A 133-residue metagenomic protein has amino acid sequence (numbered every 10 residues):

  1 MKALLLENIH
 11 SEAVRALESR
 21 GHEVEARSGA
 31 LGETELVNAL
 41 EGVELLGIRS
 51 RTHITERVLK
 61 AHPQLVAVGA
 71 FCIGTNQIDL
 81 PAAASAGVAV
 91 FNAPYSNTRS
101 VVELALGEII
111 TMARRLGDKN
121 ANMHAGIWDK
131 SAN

Functional and structural regions predicted by a protein language model:
M1-F91: An N-terminal-biased, well-structured beta-alpha scaffold segment characteristic of Rossmann-like dinucleotide-binding
A86, P94-N133: Phosphate-binding beta-alpha-beta segment of Rossmann-like dinucleotide-binding domains, i.e., the NAD(P)
